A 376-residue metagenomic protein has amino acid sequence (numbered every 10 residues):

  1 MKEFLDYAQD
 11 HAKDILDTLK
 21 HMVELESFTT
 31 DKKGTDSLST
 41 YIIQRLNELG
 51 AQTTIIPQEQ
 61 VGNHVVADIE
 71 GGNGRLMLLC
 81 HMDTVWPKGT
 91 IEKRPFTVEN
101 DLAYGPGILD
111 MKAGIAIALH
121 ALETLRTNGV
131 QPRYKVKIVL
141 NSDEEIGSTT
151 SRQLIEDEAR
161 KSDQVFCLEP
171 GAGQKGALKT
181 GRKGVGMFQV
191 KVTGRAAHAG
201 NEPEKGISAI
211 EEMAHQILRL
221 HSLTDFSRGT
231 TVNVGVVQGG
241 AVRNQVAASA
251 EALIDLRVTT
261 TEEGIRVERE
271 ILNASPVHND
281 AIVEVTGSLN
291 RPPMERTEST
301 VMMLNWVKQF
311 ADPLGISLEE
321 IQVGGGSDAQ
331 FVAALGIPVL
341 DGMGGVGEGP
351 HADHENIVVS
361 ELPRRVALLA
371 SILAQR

Functional and structural regions predicted by a protein language model:
M1-E3, D10, P57, P170-G173 (+1 more regions): Metal-dependent amide/peptide-bond hydrolase catalytic core, centered on the "pita-bread" metallohydrolase fold
K2-P106, T127, Q309-A311, A329: Acidic/His- and Gly-rich active-site-bordering loop/insert found across diverse amide/peptide-bond hydrolases
N73-K137, I146, D353, V358-R364: Active-site metal-coordination/substrate-binding segment of hydrolases, especially metallo-dependent peptidases
L79-C80, V139-N141, F166-E169, K191-T193 (+1 more regions): Short beta-strand segments
D83-E99, S162-F166, G181-K191: Acidic-glycine-rich active-site phosphate/pyrophosphate-binding loop
K88, V130, K179-G184, Q245-A247 (+1 more regions): Short glycine/proline-enriched loop/turn "hinge" motifs that connect secondary-structure elements and lie
M111-K112, A116-G181: Acidic/histidine-rich catalytic neighborhood of metal-dependent amide-processing enzymes
